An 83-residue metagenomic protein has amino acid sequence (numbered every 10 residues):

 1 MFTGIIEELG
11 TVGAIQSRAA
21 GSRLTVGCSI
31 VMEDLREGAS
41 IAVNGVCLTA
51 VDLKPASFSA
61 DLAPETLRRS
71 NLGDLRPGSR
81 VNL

Functional and structural regions predicted by a protein language model:
M1-L83: Conserved loop->alpha-helix
